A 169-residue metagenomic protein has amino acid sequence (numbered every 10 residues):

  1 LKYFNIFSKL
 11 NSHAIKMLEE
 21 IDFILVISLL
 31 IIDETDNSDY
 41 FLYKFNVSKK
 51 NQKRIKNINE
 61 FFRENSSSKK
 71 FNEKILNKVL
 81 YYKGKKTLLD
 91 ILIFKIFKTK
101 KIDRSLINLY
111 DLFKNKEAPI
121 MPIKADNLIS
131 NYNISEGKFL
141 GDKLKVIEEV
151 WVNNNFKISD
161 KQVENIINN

Functional and structural regions predicted by a protein language model:
L1-T99: Conserved, hydrophobic alpha-helical core segments of structured domains
I96-N169: Charged substrate- and nucleic-acid-binding regions of tRNA-handling and nucleotidyl-transfer enzymes, centered on
